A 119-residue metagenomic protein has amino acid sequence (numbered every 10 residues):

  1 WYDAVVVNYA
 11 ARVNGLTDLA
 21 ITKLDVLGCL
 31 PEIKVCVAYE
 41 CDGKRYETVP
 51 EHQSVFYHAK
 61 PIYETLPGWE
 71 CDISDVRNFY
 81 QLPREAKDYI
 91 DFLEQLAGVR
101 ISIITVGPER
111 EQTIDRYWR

Functional and structural regions predicted by a protein language model:
W1-R119: Non-transmembrane, aqueous-exposed alpha-helical and coiled segments at domain scale
